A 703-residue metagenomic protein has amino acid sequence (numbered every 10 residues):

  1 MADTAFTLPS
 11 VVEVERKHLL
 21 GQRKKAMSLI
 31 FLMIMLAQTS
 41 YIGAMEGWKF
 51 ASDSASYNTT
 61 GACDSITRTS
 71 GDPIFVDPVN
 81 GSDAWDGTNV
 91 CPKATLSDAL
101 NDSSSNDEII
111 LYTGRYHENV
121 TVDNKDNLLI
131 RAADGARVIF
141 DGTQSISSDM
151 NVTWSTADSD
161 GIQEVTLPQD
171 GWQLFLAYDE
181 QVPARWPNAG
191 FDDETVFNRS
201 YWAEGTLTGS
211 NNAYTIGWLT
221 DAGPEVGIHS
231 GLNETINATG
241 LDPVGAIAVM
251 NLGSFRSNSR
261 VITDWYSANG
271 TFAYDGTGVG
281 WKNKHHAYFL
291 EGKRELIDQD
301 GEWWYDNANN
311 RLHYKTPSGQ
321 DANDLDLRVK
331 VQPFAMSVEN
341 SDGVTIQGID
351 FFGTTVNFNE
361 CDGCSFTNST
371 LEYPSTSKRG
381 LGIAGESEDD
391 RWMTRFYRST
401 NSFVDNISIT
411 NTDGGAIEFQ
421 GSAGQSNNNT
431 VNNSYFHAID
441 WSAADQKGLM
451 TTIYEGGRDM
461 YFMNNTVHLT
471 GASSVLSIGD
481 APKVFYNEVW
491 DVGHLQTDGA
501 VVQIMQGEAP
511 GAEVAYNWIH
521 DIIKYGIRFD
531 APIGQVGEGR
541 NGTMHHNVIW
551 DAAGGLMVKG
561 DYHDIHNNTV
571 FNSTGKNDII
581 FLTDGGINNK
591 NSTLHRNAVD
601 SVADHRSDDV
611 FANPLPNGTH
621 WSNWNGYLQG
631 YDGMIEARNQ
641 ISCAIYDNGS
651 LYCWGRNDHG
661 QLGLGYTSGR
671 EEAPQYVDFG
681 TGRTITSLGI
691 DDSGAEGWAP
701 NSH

Functional and structural regions predicted by a protein language model:
M1-A55: Secretory targeting signatures
E46-S70: Low-complexity, acidic Ser/Thr/Pro-rich repeat tracts that form intrinsically disordered stalk/linker regions of very
G61-R391, A443, A612, N617-Q629: Extracellular polysaccharide-degrading/modifying enzymes targeting complex plant/algal/animal polysaccharides
I110, T121, L129-R131, I139-D141 (+21 more regions): Extracellular beta-strand solenoid repeats
Y116-V120, T354-F358, S375-A384, D390-W392 (+9 more regions): Short glycine/acidic-rich loop motifs that flank beta-strands on beta-rich extracellular proteins
V182, N188, R199-A203, G348 (+2 more regions): Extracellular beta-rich repeat passengers
D342-F352, D362-S375, T400-G414, Q425-S442 (+7 more regions): Right-handed parallel beta-helix
L628-H703: Eukaryote-biased RCC1-like beta-propeller repeat architecture
